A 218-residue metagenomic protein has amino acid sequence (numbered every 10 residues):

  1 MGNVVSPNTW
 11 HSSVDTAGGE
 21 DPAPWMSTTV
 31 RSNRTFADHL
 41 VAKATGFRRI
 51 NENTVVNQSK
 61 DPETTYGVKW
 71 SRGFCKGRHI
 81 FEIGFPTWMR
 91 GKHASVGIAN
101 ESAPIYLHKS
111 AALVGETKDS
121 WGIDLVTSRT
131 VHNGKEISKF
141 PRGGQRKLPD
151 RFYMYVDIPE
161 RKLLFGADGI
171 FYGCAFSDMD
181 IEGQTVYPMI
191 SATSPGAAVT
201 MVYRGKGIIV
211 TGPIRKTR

Functional and structural regions predicted by a protein language model:
M1-R218: PRY/SPRY (B30.2) beta-sandwich protein-interaction domains and their adjacent Ser/Pro/Gly-rich low-complexity linkers
